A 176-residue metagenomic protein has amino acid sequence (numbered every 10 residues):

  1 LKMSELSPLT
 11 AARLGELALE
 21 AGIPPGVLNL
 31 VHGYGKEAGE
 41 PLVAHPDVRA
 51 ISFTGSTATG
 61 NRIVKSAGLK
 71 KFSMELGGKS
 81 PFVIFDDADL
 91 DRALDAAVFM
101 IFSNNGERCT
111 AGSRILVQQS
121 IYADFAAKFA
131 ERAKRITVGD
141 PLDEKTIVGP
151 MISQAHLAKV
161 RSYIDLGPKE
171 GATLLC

Functional and structural regions predicted by a protein language model:
L1-G39: PLP-dependent aminotransferase-like
K2-M3, V27, S52, M151-S153: A generic structural signal for short
M3, G55, L76: Glycine-rich, histidine-containing beta strand-loop boundary motifs that form or position
S4-S7, A21, G35, S52 (+3 more regions): Flexible interhelical turns and helix-capping residues at alpha-helix boundaries within structured domains
V27-T59: Active-site phosphate-binding strand-loop segment of PLP-dependent enzymes
A44-H45, A50, A58-C176: ALDH superfamily catalytic-core signature
